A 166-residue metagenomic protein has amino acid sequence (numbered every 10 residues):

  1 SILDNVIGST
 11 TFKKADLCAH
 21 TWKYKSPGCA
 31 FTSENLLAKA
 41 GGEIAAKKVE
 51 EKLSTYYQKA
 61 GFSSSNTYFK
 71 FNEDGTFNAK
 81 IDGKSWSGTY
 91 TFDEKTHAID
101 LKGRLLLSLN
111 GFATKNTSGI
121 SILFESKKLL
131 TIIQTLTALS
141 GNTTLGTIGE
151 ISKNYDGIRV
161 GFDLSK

Functional and structural regions predicted by a protein language model:
S1-D74, N78-K80, K84-W86, E94-K166: Lipid interaction determinants
